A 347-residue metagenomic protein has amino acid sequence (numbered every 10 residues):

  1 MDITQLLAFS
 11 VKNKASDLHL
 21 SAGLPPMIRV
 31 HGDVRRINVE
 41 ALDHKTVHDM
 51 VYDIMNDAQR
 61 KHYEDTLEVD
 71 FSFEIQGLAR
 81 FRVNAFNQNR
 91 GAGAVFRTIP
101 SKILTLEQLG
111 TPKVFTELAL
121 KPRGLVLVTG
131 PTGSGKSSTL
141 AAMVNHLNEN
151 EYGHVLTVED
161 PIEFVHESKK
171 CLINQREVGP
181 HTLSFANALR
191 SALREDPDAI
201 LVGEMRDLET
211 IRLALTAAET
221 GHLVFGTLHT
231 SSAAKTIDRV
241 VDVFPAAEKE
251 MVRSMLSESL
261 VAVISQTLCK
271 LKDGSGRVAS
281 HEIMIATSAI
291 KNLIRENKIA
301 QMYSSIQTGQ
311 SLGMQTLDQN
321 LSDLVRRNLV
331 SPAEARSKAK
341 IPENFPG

Functional and structural regions predicted by a protein language model:
M1-G347: Short, flexible helix-loop junctions that flank or precede catalytic/ligand sites
